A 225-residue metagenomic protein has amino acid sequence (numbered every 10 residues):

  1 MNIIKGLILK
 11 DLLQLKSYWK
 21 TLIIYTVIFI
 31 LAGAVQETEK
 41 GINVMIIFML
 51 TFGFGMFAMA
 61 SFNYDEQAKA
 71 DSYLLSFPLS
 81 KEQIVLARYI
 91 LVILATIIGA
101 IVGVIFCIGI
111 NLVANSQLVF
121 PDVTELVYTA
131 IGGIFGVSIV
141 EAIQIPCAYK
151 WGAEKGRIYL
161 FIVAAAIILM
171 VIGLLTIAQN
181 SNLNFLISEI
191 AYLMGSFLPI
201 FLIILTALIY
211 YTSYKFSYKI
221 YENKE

Functional and structural regions predicted by a protein language model:
M1-K69, A87-E225: Hydrophobic alpha-helical transmembrane segments of membrane proteins
A70-L75: Polytopic alpha-helical membrane proteins, predominantly small-molecule transporters/carriers
S76-K81: Short helix-to-coil transition segments within interhelical loops that connect adjacent transmembrane helices
Q83-V85: Alpha-helix N-cap/helix-start motif at helix boundaries, enriched for small hydrophobics
